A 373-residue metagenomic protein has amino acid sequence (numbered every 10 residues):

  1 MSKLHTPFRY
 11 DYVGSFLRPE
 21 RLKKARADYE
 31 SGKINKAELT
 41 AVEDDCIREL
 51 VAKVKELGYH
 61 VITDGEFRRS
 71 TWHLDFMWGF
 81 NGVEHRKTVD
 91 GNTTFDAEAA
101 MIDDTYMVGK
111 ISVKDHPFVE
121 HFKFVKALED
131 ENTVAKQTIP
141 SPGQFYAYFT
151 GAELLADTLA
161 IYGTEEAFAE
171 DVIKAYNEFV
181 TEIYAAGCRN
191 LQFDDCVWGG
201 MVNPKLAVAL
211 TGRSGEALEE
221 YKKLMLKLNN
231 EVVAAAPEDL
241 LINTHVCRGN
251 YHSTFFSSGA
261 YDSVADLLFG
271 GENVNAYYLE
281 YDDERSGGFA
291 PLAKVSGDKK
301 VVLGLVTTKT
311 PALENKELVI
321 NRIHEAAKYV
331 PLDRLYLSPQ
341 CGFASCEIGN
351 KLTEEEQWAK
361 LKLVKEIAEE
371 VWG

Functional and structural regions predicted by a protein language model:
M1-G373: Domain-level signal for soluble alpha/beta catalytic cores
